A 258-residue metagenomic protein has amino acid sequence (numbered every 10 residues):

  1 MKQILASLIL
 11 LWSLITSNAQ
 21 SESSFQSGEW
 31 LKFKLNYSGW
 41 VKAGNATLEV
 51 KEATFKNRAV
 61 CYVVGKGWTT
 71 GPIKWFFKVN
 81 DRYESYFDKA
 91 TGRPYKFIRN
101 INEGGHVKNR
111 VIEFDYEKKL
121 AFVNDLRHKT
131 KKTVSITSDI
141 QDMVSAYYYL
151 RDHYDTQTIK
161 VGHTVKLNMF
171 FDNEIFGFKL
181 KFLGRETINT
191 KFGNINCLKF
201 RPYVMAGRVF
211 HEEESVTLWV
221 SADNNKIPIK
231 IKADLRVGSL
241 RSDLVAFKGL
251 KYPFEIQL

Functional and structural regions predicted by a protein language model:
M1-K2, S21, D125-H128, K166: Serine/threonine-rich low-complexity intrinsically disordered regions
K2, G67, T137-S138: Alpha-helical interaction segments
K2-L8: Sec-dependent signal peptide recognition, specifically the positively charged N-region followed immediately by
I4, S13, Y148-L150, D155 (+1 more regions): Compositionally biased, intrinsically disordered low-complexity regions enriched in proline and serine
I9-N18: Hydrophobic h-region of N-terminal signal peptides that target proteins for export in Gram-negative bacteria
Q20-Y116, D155-L258: Acidic, serine/threonine-rich low-complexity disordered tracts
R110-Y154: Hydrophobic, well-structured mid-protein blocks that either form specific transmembrane helices
